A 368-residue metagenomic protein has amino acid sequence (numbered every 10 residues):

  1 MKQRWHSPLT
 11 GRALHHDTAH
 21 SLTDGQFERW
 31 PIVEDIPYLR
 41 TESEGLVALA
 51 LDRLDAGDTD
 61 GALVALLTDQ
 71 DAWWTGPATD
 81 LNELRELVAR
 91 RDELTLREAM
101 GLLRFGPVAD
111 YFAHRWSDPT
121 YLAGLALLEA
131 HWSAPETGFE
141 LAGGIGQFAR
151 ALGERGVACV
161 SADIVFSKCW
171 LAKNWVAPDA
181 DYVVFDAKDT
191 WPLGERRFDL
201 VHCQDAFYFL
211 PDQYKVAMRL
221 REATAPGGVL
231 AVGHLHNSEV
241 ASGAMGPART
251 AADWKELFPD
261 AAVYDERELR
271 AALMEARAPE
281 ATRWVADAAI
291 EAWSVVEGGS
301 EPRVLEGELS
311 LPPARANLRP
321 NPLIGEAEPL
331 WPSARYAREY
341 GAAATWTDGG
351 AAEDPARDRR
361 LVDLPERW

Functional and structural regions predicted by a protein language model:
H114-P135: Conserved alpha-helix/loop element of class I SAM-dependent methyltransferases that forms part of the SAM/SAH-binding
P135-G144: Conserved class I S-adenosyl-L-methionine
G144-T190: Class I SAM-dependent methyltransferase SAM/SAH-binding core
W191-V201: A short acidic, Gly/Pro-enriched loop at the edge of an enzyme's catalytic core that lines a small-molecule cofactor
L200-D212: A short SAM/SAH-binding and catalytic strip from SAM-dependent methyltransferases
Y214-P226: A short glycine-rich, Lys/Arg-flanked "PGG" loop and its adjoining helix->strand segment in the class I
A231-D253: Conserved class I S-adenosyl-L-methionine
V295-W368: C-terminal lobe and adjacent flexible extensions of AdoMet/dcAdoMet transferase-like proteins
